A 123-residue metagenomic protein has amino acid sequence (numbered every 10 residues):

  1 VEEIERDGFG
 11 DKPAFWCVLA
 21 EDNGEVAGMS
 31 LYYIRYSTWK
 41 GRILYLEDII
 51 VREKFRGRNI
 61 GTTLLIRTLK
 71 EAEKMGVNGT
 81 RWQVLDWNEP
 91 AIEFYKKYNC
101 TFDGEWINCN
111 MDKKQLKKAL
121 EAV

Functional and structural regions predicted by a protein language model:
V1-F15: Active-site rim helix/loop that mediates acceptor-substrate recognition in acyltransferases
F15-L19, M29, I43, R81: Short hydrophobic/aromatic beta-strand element in the GNAT-like acyltransferase core that lines or flanks the acyl-donor
L19, E25-Y33, I50: Conserved beta-strand in the GNAT
R42-E53: Conserved acetyl-CoA binding element of GNAT-fold acetyltransferases
V51, G57-K70, E93-K97: Conserved acetyl-CoA-binding loop-helix of GNAT-fold acetyltransferases
A72-V84: Conserved GNAT acetyl-CoA-binding A-motif
V77, K96-E105: Conserved acetyl-CoA-binding loop of GNAT-fold acetyltransferases
W82-A91, N110-K114: Conserved beta-strand-loop-alpha-helix junction that forms the acyl-donor binding cleft
